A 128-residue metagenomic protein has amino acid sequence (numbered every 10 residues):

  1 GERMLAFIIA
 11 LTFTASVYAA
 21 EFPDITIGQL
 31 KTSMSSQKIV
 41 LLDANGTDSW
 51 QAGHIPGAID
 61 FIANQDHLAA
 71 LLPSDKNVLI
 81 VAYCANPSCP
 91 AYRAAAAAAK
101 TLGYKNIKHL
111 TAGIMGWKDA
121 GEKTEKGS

Functional and structural regions predicted by a protein language model:
M4-S16: Bacterial N-terminal signal peptides
V17-G28, I39, Q51-A82, N86-S128: Rhodanese-like catalytic fold shared by cysteine-dependent sulfurtransferases and DSP/PTP-type phosphatases
L41-D43: Structural scaffold elements adjacent to functional motifs in cytosolic proteins
G46: Short, glycine/acidic-enriched loop or turn micro-motifs at the edges of active sites
